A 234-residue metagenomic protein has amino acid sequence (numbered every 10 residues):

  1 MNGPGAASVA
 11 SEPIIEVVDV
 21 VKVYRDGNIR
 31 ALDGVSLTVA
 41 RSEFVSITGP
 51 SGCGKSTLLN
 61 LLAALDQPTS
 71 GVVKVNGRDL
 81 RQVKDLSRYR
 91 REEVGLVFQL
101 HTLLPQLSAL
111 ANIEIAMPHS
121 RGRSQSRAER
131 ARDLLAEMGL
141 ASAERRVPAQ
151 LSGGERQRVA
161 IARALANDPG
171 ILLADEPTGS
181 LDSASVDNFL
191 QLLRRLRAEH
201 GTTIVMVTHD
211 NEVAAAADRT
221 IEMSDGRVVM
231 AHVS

Functional and structural regions predicted by a protein language model:
M1-V23, M230-S234: ABC-family P-loop ATPase nucleotide-binding domain
P13-S224: ABC family nucleotide-binding domain
G77, D225-R227, A231-S234: Conserved beta-to-alpha transition
